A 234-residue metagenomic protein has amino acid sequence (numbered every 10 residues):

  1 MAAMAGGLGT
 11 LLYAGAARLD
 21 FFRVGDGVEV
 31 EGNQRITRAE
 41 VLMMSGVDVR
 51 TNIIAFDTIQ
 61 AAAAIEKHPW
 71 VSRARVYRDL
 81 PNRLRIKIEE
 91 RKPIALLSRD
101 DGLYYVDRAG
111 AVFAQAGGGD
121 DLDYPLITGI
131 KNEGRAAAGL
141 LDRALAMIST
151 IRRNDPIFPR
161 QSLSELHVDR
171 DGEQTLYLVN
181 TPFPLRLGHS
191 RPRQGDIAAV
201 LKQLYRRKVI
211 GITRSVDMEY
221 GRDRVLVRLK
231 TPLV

Functional and structural regions predicted by a protein language model:
M1-G27, A39, M43-N52, I59-A63 (+2 more regions): Charged, solvent-exposed interaction patches on well-folded alpha/beta domains that mediate macromolecular contacts
W70-R73: Glycine-centered tight turns that cap/initiate beta-strands
